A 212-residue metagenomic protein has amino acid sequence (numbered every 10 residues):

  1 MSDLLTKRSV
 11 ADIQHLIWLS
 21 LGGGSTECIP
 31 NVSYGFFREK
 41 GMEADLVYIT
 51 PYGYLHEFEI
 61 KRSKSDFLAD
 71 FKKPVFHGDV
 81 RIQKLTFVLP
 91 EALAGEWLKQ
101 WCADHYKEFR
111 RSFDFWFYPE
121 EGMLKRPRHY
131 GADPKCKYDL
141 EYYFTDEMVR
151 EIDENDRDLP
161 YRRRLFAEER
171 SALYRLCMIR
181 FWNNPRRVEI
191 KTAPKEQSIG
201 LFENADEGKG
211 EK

Functional and structural regions predicted by a protein language model:
M1-M42, I49-T50: Acidic-basic catalytic patches of nuclease active cores, encompassing PD-(D/E)XK and other metal-cofactor nuclease
D3, L19, A103-K212: Non-catalytic C-terminal interaction segments of nucleic acid-processing enzymes
S9, S63, L165-F166: Helix N-terminus capping/helix-initiation residues
Q14, D45, D70-P74: A generic local structural motif
H15, H56, Q83, Q197-G200: Active-site-proximal helix/loop capping residues that flank conserved catalytic or ligand/cofactor
G23, L55, K61-E121: Catalytic cores of nucleic-acid endonucleases
E43, V47, L55-E59: Short hydrophobic-acidic sequence motifs that mark active-site Asp/Glu residues
V47-I49, V88: Short hydrophobic/aromatic beta-strand micro-patches that form the beta-sheet surface supporting nucleotide- or nucleic
